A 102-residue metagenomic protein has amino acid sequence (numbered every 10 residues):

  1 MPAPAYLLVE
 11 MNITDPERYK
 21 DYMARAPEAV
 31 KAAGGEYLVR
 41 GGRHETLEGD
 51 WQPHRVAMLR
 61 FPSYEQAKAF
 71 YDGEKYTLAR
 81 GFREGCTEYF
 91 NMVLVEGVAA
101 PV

Functional and structural regions predicted by a protein language model:
M1-V56, F61-D72, E96-V102: Short S/T/G/P-rich N-terminal loop/turn motif that feeds into the first structured element of a domain
K68, K75-V93: C-terminal structural segments of small proteins and small subunits
